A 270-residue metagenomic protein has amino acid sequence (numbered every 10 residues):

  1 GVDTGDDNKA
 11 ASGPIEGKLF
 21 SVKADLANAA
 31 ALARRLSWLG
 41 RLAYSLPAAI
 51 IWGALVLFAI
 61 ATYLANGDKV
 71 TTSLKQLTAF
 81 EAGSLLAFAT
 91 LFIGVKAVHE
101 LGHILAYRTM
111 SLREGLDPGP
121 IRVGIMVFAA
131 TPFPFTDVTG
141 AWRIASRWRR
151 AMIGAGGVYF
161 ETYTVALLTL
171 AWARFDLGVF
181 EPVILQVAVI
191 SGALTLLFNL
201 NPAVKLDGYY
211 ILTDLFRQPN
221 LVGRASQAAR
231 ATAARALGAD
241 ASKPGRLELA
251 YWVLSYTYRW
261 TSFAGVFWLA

Functional and structural regions predicted by a protein language model:
G1-G40: Long, charge-rich, low-complexity alpha-helical segments
S12-L26, L85-R143, I211-N220: Small-residue-rich helix-interface/hinge motifs
V22, A141-N199: Metalloprotease/metallohydrolase-associated module, dominated by Zn2+-dependent proteases
A24-L85: Hydrophobic helix-coil surface modules that form long, contiguous segments used for peptide/substrate interaction
S37-W52, G140-Y163, A233-A264: Loop-to-transmembrane boundary segments
A54-L77, T162-V183, R259-A270: Juxtamembrane "helix exit" motif at the C-terminal ends of alpha-helical transmembrane segments in multi-pass membrane
A79-V98, P182-L197: Membrane-embedded alpha-helical segments that form the functional core of polytopic membrane enzymes, especially those
V179-A270: Internal transmembrane alpha-helical bundles of multi-pass membrane proteins
